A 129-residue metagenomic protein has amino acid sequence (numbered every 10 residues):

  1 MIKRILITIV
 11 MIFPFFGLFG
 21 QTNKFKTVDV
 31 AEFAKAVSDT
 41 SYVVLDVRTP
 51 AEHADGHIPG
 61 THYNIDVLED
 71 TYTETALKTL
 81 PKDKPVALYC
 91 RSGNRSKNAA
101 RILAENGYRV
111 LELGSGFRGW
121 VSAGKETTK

Functional and structural regions predicted by a protein language model:
I2-L6, F16-Y42, P50-P85, N94-K129: Rhodanese-like catalytic fold shared by cysteine-dependent sulfurtransferases and DSP/PTP-type phosphatases
I12-F13: Repetitive helical segments and hydrophobic/amphipathic motifs
Y89: Short, surface-exposed ligand- or partner-binding patches at beta-edge/loop junctions that are enriched in aromatics
